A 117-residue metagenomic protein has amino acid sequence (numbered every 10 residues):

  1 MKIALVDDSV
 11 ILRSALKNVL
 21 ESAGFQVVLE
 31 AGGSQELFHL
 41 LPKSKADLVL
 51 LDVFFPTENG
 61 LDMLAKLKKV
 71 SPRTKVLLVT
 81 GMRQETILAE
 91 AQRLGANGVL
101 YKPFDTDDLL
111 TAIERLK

Functional and structural regions predicted by a protein language model:
V10-L29: Two-component/phosphorelay signaling modules centered on CheY-like receiver
E30-L48: Acidic, metal-coordinating helix/loop segments flanking the phosphotransfer/catalytic sites of two-component signaling
G33, N59-D62: Acidic catalytic/metal-coordinating carboxylates
P56: The feature encodes the CheY-like receiver
L61-R73: Short amphipathic alpha-helix used as the core "switch/output" element in two-component signaling
T86, F104-E114: C-terminal output helix
